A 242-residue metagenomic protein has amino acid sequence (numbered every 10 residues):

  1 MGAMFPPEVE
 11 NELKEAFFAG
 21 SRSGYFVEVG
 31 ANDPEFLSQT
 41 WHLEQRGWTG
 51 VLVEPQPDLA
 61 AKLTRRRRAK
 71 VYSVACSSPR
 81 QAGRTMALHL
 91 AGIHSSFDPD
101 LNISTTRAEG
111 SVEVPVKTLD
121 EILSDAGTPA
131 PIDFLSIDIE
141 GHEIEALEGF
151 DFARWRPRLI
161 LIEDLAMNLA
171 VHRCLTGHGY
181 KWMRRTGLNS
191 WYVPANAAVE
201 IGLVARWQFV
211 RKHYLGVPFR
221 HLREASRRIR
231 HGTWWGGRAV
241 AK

Functional and structural regions predicted by a protein language model:
M1-K242: Phosphate/nucleotide-binding beta-alpha loop and adjacent structural elements of enzyme active sites
